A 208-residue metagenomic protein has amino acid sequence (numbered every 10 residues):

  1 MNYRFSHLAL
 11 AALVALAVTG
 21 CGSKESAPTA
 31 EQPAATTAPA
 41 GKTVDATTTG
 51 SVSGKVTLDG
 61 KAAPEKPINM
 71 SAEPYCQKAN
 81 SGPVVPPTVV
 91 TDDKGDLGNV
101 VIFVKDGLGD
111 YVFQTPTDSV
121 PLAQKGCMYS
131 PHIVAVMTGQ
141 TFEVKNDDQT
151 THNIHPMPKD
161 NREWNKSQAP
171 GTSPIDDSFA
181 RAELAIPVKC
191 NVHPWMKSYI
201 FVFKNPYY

Functional and structural regions predicted by a protein language model:
M1-L10: Bacterial N-terminal signal peptides that target proteins for export
A9-A17: Bacterial N-terminal signal peptides
C21-Y208: Extracytoplasmic copper-binding redox domains, predominantly the cupredoxin/blue-copper superfamily
